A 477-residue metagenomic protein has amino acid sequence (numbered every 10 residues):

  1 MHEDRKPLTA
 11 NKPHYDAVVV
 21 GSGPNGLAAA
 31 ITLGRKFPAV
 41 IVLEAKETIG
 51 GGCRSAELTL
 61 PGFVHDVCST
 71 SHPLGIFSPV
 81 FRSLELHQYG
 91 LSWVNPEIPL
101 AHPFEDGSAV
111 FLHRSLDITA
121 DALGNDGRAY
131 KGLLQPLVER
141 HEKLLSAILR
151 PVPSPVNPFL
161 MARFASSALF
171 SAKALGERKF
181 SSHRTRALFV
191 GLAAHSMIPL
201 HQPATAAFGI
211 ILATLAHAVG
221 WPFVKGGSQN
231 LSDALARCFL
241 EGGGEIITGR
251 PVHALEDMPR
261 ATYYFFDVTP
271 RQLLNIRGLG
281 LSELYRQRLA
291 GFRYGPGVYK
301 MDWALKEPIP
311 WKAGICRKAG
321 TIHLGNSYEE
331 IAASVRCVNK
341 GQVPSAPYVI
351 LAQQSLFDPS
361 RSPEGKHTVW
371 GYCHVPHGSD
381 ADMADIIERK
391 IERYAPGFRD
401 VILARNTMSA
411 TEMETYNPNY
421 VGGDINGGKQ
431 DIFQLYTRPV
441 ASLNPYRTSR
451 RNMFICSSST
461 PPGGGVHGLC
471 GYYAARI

Functional and structural regions predicted by a protein language model:
M1-A17, R35-K36, Q434-L435, P439-A441: Extreme N-terminal leader/targeting segments of oxidoreductases
N11-E139, K429: N-terminal glycine-rich phosphate/pyrophosphate-binding loop and immediately adjacent elements
E105-P203: Rossmann-like flavin
A129, P308-I309, Q342-P344, S379-P418: Flavin-binding catalytic cores
S182-P199, S345-I350, G397-P461: A glycine-rich dinucleotide-binding beta-alpha-beta segment and adjacent secondary-structure elements that constitute
L212-H253: Helical element adjacent to the flavin cofactor pocket in flavoenzyme catalytic cores
T248-S362: Mid-domain catalytic core of redox enzymes that form a hydrophobic substrate pocket/lid adjacent to a catalytic redox
C456-I477: A conserved FAD-binding loop/helix module that cradles the flavin
